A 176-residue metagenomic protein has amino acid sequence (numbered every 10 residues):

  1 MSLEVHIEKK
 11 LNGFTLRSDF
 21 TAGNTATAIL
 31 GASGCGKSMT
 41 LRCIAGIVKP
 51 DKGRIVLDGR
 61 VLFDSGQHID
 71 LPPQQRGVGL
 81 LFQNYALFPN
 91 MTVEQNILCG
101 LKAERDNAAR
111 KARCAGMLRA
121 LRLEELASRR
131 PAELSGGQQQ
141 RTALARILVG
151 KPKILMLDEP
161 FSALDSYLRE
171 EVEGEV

Functional and structural regions predicted by a protein language model:
A45: Helix-to-loop junction immediately C-terminal to a conserved catalytic motif
R60-S65, R105-L126: Conserved ABC ATPase "signature" region
N90-G100: Short coil-to-helix segment of the ABC ATPase nucleotide-binding domain corresponding to the Q-loop/switch region
R130-L134, Q138: Conserved ABC ATPase signature
L144: Hydrophobic anchor residue at the start of the ABC signature
V149-K153: A short, proline-enriched helix->beta-strand linker immediately N-terminal to the Walker B motif in ABC-type P-loop
L155-E159: Catalytic Walker B motif of ABC-type/P-loop ATPase nucleotide-binding domains
